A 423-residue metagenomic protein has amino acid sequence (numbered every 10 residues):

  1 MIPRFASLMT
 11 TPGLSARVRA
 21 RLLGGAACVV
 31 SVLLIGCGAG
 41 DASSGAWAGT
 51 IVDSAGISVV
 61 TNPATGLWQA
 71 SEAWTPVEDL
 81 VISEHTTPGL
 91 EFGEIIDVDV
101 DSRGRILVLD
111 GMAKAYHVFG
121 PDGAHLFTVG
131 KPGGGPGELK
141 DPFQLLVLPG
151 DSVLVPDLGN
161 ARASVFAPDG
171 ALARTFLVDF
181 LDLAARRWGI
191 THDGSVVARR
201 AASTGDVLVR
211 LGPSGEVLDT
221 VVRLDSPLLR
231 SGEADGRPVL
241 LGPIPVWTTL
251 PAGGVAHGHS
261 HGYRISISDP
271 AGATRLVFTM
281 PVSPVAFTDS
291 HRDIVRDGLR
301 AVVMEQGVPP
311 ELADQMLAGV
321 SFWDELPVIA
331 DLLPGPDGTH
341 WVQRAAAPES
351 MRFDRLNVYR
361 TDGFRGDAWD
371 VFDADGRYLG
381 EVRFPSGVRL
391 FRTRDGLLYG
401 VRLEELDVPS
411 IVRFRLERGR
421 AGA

Functional and structural regions predicted by a protein language model:
I2-A27: Bacterial N-terminal signal peptides that target proteins for export
R17-R19, C28-S31, I51, L208: Detector for intrinsically disordered, low-structure N-terminal pre-sequences
G24-G36: Bacterial N-terminal signal peptides
C37-A423: Eukaryotic scaffold repeat domains enriched in small/polar residues
